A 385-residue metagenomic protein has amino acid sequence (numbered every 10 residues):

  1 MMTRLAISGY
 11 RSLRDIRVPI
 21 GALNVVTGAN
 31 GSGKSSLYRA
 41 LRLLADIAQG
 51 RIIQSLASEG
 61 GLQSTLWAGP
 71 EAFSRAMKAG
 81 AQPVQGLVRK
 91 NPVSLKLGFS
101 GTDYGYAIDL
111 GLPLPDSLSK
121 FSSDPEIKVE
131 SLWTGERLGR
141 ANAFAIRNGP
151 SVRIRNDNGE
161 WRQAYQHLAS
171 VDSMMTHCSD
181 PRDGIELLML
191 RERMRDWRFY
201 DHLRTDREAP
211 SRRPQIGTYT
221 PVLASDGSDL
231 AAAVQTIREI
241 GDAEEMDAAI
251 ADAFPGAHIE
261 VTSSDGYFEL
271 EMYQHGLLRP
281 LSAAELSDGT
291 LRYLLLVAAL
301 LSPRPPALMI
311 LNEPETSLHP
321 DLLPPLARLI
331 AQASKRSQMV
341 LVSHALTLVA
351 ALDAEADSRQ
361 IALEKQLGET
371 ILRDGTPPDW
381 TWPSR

Functional and structural regions predicted by a protein language model:
M1-R14: N-terminal pre-Walker A segment at the start of P-loop NTPase domains
R11, N24, R42, S287 (+2 more regions): Catalytic acidic motif of RecA-like/P-loop NTPases
D15-G21, L301-R304: Phosphate-binding P-loop
A22-S64, Y293-V297, T347-A350: Phosphate-binding glycine-rich loops of NTP-binding sites
R39-P115: Conserved P-loop NTP-binding catalytic core
S94-I240, E244: Electropositive, glycine-dotted interaction segments that contact anionic polymers or phosphate-rich ligands
D229, Q235, E239, E244 (+4 more regions): Conserved ABC ATPase signature
P324-R385: C-terminal lobe/lid and adjacent interdomain/linker elements of RecA-like ASCE P-loop ATPase modules
